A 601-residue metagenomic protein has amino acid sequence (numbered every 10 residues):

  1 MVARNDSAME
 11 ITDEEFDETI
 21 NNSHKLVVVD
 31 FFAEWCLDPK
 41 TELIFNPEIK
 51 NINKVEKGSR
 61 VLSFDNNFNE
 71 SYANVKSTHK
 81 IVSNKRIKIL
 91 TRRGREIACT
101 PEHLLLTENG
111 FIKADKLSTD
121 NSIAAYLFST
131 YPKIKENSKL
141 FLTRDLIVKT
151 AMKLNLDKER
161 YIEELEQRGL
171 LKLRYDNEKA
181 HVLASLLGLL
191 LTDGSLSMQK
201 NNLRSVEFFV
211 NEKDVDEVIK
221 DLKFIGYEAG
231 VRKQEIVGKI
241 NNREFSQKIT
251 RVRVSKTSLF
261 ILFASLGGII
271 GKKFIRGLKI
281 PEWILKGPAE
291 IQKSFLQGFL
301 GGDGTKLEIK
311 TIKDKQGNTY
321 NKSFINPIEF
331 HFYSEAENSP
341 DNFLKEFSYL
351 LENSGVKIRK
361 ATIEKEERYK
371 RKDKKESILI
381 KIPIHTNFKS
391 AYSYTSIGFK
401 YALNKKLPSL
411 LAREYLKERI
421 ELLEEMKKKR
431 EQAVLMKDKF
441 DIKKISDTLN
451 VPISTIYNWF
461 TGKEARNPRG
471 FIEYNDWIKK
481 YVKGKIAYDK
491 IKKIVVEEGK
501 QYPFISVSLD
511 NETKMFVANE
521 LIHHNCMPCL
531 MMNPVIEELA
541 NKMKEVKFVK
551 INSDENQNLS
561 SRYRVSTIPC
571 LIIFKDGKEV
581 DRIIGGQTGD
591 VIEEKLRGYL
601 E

Functional and structural regions predicted by a protein language model:
M9-V27, Q557: A short beta-strand-turn-helix
E10-T12, F31-E34, N533-N558: Thiol-based oxidoreductase modules, predominantly thioredoxin-like and allied folds used for disulfide exchange
S23-E34, C526: Short active-site neighborhood of thiol/selenol oxidoreductases, capturing the structured segment around
V27-F31, I536, P569-R582: A short, hydrophobic beta-strand/beta-hairpin element that forms part of a small beta-sheet core
S63, T78-K370, A487-N525: Intein-associated homing endonuclease modules of the LAGLIDADG/DOD-type, together with closely related HINT-family
I420-F440: Short, amphipathic alpha-helical "recognition" segments used to contact nucleic acids or chromatin
D441-L449: Short alpha-helical "recognition helix" segments of helix-turn-helix
I573-E601: Non-catalytic, surface beta->alpha helical segment in thiol-disulfide oxidoreductase systems
